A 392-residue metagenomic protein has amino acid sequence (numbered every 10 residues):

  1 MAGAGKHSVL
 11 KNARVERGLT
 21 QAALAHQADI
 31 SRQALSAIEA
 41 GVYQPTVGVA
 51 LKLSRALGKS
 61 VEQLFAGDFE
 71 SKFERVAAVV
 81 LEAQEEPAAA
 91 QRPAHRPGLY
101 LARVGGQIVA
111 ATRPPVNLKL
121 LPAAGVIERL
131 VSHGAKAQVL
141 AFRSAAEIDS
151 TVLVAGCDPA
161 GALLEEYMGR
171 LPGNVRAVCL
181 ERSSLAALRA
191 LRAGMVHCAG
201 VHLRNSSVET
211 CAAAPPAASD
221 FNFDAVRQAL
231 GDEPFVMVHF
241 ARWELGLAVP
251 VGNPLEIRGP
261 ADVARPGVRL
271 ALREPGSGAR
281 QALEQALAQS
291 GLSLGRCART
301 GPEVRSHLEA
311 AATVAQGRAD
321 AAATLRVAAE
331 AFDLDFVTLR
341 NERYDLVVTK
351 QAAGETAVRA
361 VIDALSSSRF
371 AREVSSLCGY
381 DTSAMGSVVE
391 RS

Functional and structural regions predicted by a protein language model:
A2-A4, N12-V15, A22-A23, S31-Q33 (+5 more regions): N-terminal hydrophobic or amphipathic helices and topogenic motifs
E147-C157, A261-L283: Short loop->beta-strand "edge-of-pocket" segments that line small-molecule binding or catalytic clefts across diverse
V154-P159, L245, V249-L255, L272-A279 (+1 more regions): Short coil/turn segments
V175-R182, G295-S306: Short beta-strand-to-loop elements that line the ligand-binding cleft of bilobed periplasmic-binding protein-like
L191-R192, V263, L283, A311-A315: Hydrophobic residues within well-ordered alpha-helices
G200-V226, A311-R340: A ligand-binding cleft/hinge motif common to bilobed small-molecule-binding domains
G231-D232, H239-E244, L334-D363, T382-E390: Periplasmic-binding protein-like
F240, V249-L270: Flexible hinge/capping segments at coil-to-helix
